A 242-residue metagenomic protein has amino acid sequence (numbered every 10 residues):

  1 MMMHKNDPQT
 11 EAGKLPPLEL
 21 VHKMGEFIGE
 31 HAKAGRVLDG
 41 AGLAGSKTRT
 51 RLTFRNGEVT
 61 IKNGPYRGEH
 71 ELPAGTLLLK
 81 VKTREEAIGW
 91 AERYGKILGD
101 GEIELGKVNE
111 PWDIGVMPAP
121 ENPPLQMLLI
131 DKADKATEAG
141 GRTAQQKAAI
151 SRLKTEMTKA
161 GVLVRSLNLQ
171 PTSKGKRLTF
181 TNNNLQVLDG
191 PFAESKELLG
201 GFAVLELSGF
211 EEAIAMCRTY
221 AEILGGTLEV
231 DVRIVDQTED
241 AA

Functional and structural regions predicted by a protein language model:
M1-A242: Conserved, structured core segments of small domains
